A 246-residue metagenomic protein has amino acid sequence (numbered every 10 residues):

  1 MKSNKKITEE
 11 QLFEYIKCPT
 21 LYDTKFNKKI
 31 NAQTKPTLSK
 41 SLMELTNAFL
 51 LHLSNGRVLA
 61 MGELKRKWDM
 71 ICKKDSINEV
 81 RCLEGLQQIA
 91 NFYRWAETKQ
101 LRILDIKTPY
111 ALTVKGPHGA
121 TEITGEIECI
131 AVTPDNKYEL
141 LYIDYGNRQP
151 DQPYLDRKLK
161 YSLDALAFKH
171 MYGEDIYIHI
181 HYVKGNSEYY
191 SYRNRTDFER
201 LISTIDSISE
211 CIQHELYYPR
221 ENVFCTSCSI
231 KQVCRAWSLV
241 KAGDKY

Functional and structural regions predicted by a protein language model:
M1-K6, P19-N31, K65-K73, L140 (+2 more regions): Short amphipathic alpha-helical segments and their helix-coil junctions
E9-V58, K107: Nuclease catalytic cores
C18, L42, T46, C129 (+3 more regions): A residue-level signal for conserved active-site and pocket-lining positions in enzyme catalytic cores
I30-K35, Q149-D151, L216: Short, polar/flexible loop-turn hinges at active-site or ligand-entry regions and domain interfaces
L38, L42, R81, R157-K160 (+1 more regions): Hydrophobic (often cysteine-bearing) scaffold residues that line and stabilize catalytic clefts of nucleotide/cofactor
S41-Y110: A non-catalytic, helix-rich entry segment at domain boundaries
L51, T133-D135, S203-Y246: Accessory terminal regions of nucleic-acid processing enzymes
L104-S207: Mg2+/Mn2+-dependent nuclease catalytic core
